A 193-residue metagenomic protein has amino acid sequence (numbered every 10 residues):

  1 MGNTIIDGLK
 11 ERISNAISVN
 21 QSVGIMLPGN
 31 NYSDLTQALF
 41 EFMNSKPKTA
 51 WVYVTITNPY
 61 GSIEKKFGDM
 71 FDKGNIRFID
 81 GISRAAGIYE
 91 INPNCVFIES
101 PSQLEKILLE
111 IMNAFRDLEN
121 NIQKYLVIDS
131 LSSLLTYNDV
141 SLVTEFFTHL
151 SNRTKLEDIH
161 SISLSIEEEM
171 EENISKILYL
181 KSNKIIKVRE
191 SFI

Functional and structural regions predicted by a protein language model:
G2-K66: Glycine-rich P-loop/Walker A and Walker A-like loops and their local beta1-loop-alpha1 context in P-loop NTPases
G24, Y125-I128, I162: Structural motif
L39-E41, I63-D72, N173-L180: Short, aromatic/basic amphipathic alpha-helical patches
P59-E64, A86-G87, M170-N173: Short, charged/polar "capping" segments at the starts of alpha-helices and the immediately preceding loops
M70-I98: Nucleotide-state-sensitive switch-loop elements of NTP-binding domains
G87-H149: Phosphate-binding/switch loop-helix module in NTP-utilizing enzymes
V143-E169: Substrate-engagement module of ASCE P-loop NTPases
I159, S165-I193: Phosphate-binding/switch region of NTP-binding enzymes
